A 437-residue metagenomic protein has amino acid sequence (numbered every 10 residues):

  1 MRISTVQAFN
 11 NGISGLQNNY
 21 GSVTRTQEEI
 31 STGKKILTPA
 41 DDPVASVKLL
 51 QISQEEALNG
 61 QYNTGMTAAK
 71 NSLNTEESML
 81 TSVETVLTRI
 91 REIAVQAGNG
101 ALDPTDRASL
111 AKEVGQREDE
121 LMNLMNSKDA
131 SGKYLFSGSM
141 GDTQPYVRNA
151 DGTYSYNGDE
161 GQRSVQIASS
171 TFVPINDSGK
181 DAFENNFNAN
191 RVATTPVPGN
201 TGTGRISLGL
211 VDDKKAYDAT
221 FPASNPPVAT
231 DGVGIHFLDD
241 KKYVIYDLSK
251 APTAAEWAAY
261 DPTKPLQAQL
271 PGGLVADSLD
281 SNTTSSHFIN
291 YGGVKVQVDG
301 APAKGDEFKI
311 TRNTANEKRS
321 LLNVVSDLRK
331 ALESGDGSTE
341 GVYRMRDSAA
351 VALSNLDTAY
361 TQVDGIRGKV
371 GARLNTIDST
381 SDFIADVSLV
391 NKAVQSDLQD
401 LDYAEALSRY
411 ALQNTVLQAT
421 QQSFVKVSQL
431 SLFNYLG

Functional and structural regions predicted by a protein language model:
M1-D151, V173, S326, K330-G437: Amphipathic alpha-helical polymerization modules
Q144-G341: Cysteine-poor, low-complexity segments in flexible/peripheral regions
